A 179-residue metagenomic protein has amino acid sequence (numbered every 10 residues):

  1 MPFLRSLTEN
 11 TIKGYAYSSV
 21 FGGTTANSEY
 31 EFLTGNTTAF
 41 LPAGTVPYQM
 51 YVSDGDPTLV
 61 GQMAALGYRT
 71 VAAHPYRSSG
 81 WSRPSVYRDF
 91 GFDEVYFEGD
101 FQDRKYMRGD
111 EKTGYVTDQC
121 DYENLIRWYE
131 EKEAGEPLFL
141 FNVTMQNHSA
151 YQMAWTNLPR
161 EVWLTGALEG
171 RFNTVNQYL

Functional and structural regions predicted by a protein language model:
M1-L179: Solvent-exposed soluble domains appended to multi-pass membrane proteins
